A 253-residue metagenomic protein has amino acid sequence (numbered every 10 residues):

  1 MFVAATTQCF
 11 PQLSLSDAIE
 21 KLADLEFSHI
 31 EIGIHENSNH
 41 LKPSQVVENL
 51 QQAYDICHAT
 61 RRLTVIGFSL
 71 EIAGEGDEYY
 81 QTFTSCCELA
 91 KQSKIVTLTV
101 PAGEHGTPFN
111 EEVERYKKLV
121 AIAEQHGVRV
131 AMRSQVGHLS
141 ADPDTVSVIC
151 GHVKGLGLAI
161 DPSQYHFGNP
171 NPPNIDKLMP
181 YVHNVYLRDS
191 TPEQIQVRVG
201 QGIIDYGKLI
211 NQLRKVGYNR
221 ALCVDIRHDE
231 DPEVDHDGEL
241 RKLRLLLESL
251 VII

Functional and structural regions predicted by a protein language model:
M1-T7, Q12-S28, C57, R61 (+3 more regions): Histidine-acidic metal/acid-base catalytic patches
T6-F10, G33-N37, L70-A73, A102-H105 (+4 more regions): Active-site beta-loop-alpha junctions enriched in small/polar residues
D17, A59-T60, T64, A73-I160 (+2 more regions): Active-site acidic/histidine proton-transfer and metal-coordination neighborhood in alpha/beta enzyme cores
A18, I34, I66-G67: Alpha/beta catalytic barrel-like cores
E31-D55, G106: Glycine-rich, proline-tolerant flexible connector loops at the mouths of alpha/beta enzymes
S38-Q45, S69-T82, P108, P232-V234: Surface-exposed, active-site-proximal loop segments in enzymatic domains
V46-T60, R115-Q125, N174, K208-Q212: Catalytic-core regions built around general acid/base machinery
Q52, S85, K118, K242-L246: A non-catalytic, amphipathic alpha-helix used as a structural packing/dimerization or gating element in enzyme scaffolds
